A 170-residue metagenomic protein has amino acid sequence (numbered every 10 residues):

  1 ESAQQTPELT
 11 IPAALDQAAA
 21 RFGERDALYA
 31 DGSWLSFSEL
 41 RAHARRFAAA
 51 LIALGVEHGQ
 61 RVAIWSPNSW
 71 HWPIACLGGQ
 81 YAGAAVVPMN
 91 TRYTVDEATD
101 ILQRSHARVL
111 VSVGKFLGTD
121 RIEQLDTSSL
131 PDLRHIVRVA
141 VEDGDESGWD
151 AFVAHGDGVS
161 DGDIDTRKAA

Functional and structural regions predicted by a protein language model:
A3-P12, D16, E24-L77, T94-T99 (+1 more regions): Conserved AMP-binding/adenylate-forming core of the ANL superfamily
Q4-E8, S33, T91, G114 (+2 more regions): Alpha-helix initiation/capping motif
T6-E8, G23-E24, R138, G144-S147 (+1 more regions): Conserved pre-ATP/AMP-binding loop-to-beta segment of ANL
F47, S105, S128, G156-V159: Alpha-helix boundary/capping residues
A53-L54, Y81-A151: Structural core segment of the AMP-binding/adenylate-forming
